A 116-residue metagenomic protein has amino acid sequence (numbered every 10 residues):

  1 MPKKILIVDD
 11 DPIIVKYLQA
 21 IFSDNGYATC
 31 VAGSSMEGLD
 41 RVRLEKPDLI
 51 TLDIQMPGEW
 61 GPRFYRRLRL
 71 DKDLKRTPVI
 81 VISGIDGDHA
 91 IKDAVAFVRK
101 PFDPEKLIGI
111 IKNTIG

Functional and structural regions predicted by a protein language model:
V8-D9, A32, I50: Conserved sequence signature across two-component system core domains
K16-D24: Charged docking surfaces used in two-component/phosphorelay signaling
G26-G33, R41: Short hydrophobic/Thr-rich beta-strand motif most characteristic of the beta2 strand and flanking loop of CheY-like
S34-E37, W60-F64: Acidic catalytic/metal-coordinating carboxylates
E45-T51: Active-site beta3 strand of CheY-like receiver
M56: Receiver (REC) domain active-site loop signature in two-component systems and cognate sites in sensor histidine kinases
R63, G84-K100, E105-K112: Alpha4 helix (beta4-alpha4-beta5 surface) of REC/receiver domains from two-component response regulators
I80-I82: Hydrophobic/aromatic residues positioned on beta-strands within the core alpha/beta folds
